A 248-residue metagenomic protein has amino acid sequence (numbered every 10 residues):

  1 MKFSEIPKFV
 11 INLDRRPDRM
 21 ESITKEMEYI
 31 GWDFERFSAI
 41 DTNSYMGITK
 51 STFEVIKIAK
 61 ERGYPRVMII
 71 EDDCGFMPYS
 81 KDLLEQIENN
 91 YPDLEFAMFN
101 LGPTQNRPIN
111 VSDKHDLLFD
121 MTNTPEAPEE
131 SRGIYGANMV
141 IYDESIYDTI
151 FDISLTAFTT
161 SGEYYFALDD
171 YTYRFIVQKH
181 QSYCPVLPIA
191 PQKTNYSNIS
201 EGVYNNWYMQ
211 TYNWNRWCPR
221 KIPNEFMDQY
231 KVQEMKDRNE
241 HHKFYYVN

Functional and structural regions predicted by a protein language model:
M1-I70, C74-N248: An acidic/histidine-cluster motif and surrounding catalytic segment that typifies divalent-metal-assisted enzyme active
